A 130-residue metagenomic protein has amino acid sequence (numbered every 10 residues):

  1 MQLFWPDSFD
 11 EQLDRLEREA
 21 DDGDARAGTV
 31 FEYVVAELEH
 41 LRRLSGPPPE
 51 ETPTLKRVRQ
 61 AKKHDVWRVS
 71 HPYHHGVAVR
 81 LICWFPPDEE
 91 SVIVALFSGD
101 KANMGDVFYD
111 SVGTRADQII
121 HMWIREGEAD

Functional and structural regions predicted by a protein language model:
M1-A78, P87-V92, G99-D130: Basic, Lys/Arg-enriched alpha-helical interface segments
